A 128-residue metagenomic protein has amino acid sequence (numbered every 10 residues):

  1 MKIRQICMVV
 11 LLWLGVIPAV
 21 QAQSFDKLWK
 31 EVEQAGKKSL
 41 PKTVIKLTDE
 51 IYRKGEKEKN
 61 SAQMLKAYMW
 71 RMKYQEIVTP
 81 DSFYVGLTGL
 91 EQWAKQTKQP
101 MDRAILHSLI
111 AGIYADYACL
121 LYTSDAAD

Functional and structural regions predicted by a protein language model:
M1-L28: Bacterial Sec-dependent N-terminal signal peptides
W29-K37, I51-R53, A62-I77, S108-D116: Non-membrane alpha-helical segments in proteins
S39-D49, T79-G89: Helix-turn-helix repeat elements of alpha-solenoid scaffolds
I45, L65, Y84, A104-I105: Conserved positions within tetratricopeptide repeat
K54, W93-Q96: Residue position in alpha-helical solenoids
Y122-D128: Conserved small/polar residues in nucleotide/adenosyl-binding loops
